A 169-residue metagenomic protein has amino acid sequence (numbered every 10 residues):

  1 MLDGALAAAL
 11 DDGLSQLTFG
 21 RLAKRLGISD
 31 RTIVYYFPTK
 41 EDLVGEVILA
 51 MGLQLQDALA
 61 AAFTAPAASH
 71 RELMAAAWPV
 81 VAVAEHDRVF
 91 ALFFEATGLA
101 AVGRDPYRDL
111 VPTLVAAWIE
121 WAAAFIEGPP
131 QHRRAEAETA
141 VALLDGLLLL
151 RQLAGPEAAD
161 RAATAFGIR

Functional and structural regions predicted by a protein language model:
G4-D12, A58-A62, L92, A96-L99 (+1 more regions): Solvent-exposed, amphipathic alpha-helical segments
G4-E46: Helix-turn-helix
P38-D42, E46, T64, A68 (+3 more regions): Residues in soluble alpha-helical coiled-coils and helical-bundle/repeat scaffolds
K40, V47, M51, L55 (+3 more regions): Hydrophobic/aromatic residues within well-ordered alpha-helical segments
E46-L49, L59-F90, E136-A140: Hydrophobic alpha-helical connector segments
Q56-A61, A84-F94, A101-G128: Amphipathic alpha-helical packing segments from all-alpha helical-bundle domains
R104-V115, F125-R169: Hydrophobic/aromatic-rich alpha-helical bundle segments in the mid-to-C-terminal region
